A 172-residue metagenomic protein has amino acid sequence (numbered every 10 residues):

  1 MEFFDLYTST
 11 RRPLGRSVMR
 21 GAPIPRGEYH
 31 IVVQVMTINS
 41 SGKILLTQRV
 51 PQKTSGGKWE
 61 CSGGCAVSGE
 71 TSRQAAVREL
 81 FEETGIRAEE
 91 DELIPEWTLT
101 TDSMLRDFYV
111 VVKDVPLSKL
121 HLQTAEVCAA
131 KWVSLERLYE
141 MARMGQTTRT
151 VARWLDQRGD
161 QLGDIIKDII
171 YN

Functional and structural regions predicted by a protein language model:
M1-Q34, S40: Acidic, metal-coordinating catalytic segment for phosphate/diphosphate chemistry, firing primarily on the Nudix
F4, E28, K43-I44, K58 (+1 more regions): A residue-level structural signature of the nucleotidyltransferase/glycosyltransferase Rossmann-like core
L6, T37, L46, V110-V111 (+1 more regions): Conserved hydrophobic "DFG−1" position in protein kinase catalytic cores
T10, N39-G42, V50, V112-L117 (+1 more regions): Short loop segments at secondary-structure junctions
V18-G21, G56-G57, S68, P95 (+1 more regions): Nudix hydrolase/Nudix homology domain
E28-H30, E92, A125: Short solvent-exposed loop/turn micro-motifs enriched in small/polar/acidic residues
V32-G63: A glycine-rich, hydrophobic loop/mini-helix early in the fold
L45-L46, C61-I94: The catalytic Nudix box helix
